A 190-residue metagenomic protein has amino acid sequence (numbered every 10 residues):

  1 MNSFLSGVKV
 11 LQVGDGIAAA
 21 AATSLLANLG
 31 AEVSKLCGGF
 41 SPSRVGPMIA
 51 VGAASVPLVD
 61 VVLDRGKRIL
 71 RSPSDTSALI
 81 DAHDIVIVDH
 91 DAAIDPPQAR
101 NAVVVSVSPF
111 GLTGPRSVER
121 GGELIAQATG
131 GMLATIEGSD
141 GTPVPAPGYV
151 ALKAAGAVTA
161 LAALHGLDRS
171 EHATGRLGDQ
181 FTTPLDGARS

Functional and structural regions predicted by a protein language model:
M1-D179, L185-G187: N-terminal helix-loop segment corresponding to the beta1-alpha1 unit of nucleotide/adenylate-binding folds
